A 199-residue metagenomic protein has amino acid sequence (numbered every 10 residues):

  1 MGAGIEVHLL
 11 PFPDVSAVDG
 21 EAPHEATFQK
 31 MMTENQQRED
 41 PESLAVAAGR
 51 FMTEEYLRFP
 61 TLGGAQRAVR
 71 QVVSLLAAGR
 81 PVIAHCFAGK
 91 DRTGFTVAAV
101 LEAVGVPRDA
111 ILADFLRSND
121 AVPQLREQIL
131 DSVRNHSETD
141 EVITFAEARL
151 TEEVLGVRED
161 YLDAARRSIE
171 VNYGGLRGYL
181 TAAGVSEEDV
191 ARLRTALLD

Functional and structural regions predicted by a protein language model:
M1-I83, T96-D199: Cys-dependent protein tyrosine phosphatase-like superfamily
A88, R92-T93: Ser/Thr-glycine-rich phosphate-binding loops at phosphate-binding pockets of nucleotides, nucleotide cofactors
